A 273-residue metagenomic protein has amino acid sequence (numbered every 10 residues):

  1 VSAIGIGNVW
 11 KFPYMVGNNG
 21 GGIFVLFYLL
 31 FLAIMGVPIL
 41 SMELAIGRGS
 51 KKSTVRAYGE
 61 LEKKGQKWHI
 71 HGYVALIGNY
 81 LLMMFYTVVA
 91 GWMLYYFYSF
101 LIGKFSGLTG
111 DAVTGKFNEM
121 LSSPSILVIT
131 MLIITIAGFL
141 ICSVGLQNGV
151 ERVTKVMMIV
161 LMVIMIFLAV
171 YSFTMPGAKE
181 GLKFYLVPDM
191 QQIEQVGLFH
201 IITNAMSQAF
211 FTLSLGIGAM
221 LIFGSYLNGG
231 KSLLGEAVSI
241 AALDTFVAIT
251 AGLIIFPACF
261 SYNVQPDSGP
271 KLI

Functional and structural regions predicted by a protein language model:
V1, Y28-V37, I77-L101, T130-V144 (+2 more regions): Hydrophobic core segments of alpha-helical transmembrane domains in multi-pass membrane transport and ion-translocation
V1-F31, E180, G218-G224, E236-V238 (+1 more regions): Transmembrane helix-boundary motif of multi-pass solute transporters/channels
V1-G7, G47-G49, M83-V88, A209-G216 (+1 more regions): Short helix-coil transition sites and intra-membrane helix breaks within transmembrane domains of multi-pass
F12, M42, A90, L146 (+1 more regions): Hydrophobic/aromatic residues in alpha-helical transmembrane segments
M15-N19, G49-V74, T87-Q147, P176-T203 (+1 more regions): Inter-helical loop and helix-membrane interface segments of multi-pass membrane transporters/permeases
G21-L29, Q66-F85, E151-L161, L234-I249: Alpha-helical transmembrane segments and their helix-start/interface "positive-inside/aromatic belt" motifs in integral
F27-K63: Juxtamembrane transmembrane-helix boundary signature
E151, K155-I273: Membrane-embedded translocation segments of transport machinery
